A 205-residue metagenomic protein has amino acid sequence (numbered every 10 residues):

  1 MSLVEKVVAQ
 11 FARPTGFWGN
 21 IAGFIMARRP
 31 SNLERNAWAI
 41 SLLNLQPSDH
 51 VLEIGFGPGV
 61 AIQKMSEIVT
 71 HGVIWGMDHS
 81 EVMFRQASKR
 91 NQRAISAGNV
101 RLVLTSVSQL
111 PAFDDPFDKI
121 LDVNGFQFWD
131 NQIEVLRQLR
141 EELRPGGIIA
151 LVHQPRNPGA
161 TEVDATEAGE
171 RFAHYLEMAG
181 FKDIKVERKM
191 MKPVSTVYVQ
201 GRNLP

Functional and structural regions predicted by a protein language model:
M1-G19: N-terminal, positively charged/glycine-rich alpha-helical extensions of SAM-dependent methyltransferases
N20-I40, A165: Conserved SAM-binding loop and adjacent beta-strand
L52-Q109: Class I SAM-dependent methyltransferase SAM/SAH-binding core
S108-I120: A short acidic, Gly/Pro-enriched loop at the edge of an enzyme's catalytic core that lines a small-molecule cofactor
K119-Q132: A short SAM/SAH-binding and catalytic strip from SAM-dependent methyltransferases
I133-P145: A short glycine-rich, Lys/Arg-flanked "PGG" loop and its adjoining helix->strand segment in the class I
G146-Q154: Conserved beta-strand signature within the Rossmann-like core of class I S-adenosyl-L-methionine
K182, M190-P205: Core SAM-dependent methyltransferase catalytic element
